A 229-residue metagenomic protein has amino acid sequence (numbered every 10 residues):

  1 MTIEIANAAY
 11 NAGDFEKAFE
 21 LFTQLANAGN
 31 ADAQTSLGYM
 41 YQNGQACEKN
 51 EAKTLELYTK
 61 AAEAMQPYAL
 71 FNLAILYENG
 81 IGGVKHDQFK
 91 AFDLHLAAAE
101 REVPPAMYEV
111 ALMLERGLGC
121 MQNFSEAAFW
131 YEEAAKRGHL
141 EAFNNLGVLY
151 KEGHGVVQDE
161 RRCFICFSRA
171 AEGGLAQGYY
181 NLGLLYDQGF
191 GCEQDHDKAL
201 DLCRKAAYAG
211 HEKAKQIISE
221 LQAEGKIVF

Functional and structural regions predicted by a protein language model:
M1-S36: N-terminal segments that cap or nucleate solenoid repeat domains
T2-A9, S36-N43, C47, L70-N79 (+8 more regions): Hydrophobic face of amphipathic alpha-helices that form TPR/SEL1-like repeat modules and related alpha-solenoid
Y10-E16, N50-E51, D87-Q88, N123-F124 (+1 more regions): Helix-turn-helix repeat elements of alpha-solenoid scaffolds
G13, N27-N30, N43-Q45, E63-P67 (+12 more regions): Short helix-capping/linker turns of helical repeat alpha-solenoids
K205-F229: Terminal, low-structured helical/coil segments at or just beyond the last alpha-helical repeat
